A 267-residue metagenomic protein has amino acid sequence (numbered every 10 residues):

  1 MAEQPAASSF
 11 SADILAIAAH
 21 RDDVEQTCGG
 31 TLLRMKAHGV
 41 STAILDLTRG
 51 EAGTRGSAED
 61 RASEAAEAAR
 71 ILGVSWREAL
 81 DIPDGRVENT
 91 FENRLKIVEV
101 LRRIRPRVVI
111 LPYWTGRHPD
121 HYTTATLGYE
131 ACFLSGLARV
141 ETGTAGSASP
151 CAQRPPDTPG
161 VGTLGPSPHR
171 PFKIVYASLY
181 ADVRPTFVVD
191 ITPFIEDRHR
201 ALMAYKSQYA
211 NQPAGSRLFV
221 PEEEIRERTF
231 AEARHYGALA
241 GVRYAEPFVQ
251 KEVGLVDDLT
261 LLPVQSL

Functional and structural regions predicted by a protein language model:
M1-I104, T158-V161, V249, L261-P263: Active-site rim/loop-helix segments in enzyme catalytic domains that contact anionic ligands
M1-L15, N89-L267: Metal-dependent de-N-acetylase/amidase catalytic core
